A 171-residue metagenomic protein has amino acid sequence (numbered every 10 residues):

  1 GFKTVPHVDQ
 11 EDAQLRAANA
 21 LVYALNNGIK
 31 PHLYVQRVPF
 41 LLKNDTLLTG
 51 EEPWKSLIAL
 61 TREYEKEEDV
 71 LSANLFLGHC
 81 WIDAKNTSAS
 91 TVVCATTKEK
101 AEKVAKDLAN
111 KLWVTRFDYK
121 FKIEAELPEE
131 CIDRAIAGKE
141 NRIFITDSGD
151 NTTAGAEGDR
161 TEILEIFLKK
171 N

Functional and structural regions predicted by a protein language model:
G1-I29, R142-L164, L168-N171: Active-site histidine-anchored catalytic micro-motif
N26-Q36, L42-E130: Accessory alpha-helical/coil subdomains and C-terminal extensions that flank or cap enzyme catalytic cores
T46-P53, R134-I136, T152-L164: Short glycine/threonine-rich loop-to-helix capping motif typified by GTGT followed within a few residues by an Asp-Pro
V70, T87-S88, K139-R142, N171: Short coil/turn connectors at secondary-structure junctions
K111, R134, I166-K169: Alpha-helical scaffold elements within enzyme catalytic domains, especially in hydrolases
E130-I143: Glycine-rich phosphate/diphosphate-binding loops that line cofactor/substrate pockets in enzymes
